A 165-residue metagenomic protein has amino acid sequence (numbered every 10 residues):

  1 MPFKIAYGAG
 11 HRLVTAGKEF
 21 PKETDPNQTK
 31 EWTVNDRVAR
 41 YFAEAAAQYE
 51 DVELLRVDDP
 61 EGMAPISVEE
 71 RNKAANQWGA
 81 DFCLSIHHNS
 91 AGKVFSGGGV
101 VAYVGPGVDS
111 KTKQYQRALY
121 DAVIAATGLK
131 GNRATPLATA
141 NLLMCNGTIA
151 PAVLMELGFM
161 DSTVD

Functional and structural regions predicted by a protein language model:
M1-R71: Active-site histidine-acidic residue metal-binding/catalytic motifs, centered on HxH/HExxH-like signatures
F3-A6, R12-G17, P21, N76-W78 (+2 more regions): Active-site-adjacent mobile loop/cap segments within catalytic or ligand-binding domains
A9, F42, A46, E50 (+6 more regions): Sec/Tat-exported extracytoplasmic proteins
G10, V57-P60, G105-G107, G158-M160: Short strand-loop junctions, especially beta-strand C-caps/beta-turns that link beta-sheets to coils or alpha-helices
R12-K30, S90-A118, A122: A short, glycine/acidic-enriched catalytic loop
D36-A39, A43, E69-N72, A80 (+2 more regions): Extracytoplasmic/secreted envelope proteins and their assembly/folding machinery, especially bacterial periplasmic
V52-P60, I86, L129-L137: Surface-exposed patches in mature extracellular/periplasmic domains of secreted proteins
E53-L55, G62-V68, A75-Q77, K93-K111: Internal alpha/beta domain cores that form substrate/cofactor-binding pockets in large enzymes and binding proteins
